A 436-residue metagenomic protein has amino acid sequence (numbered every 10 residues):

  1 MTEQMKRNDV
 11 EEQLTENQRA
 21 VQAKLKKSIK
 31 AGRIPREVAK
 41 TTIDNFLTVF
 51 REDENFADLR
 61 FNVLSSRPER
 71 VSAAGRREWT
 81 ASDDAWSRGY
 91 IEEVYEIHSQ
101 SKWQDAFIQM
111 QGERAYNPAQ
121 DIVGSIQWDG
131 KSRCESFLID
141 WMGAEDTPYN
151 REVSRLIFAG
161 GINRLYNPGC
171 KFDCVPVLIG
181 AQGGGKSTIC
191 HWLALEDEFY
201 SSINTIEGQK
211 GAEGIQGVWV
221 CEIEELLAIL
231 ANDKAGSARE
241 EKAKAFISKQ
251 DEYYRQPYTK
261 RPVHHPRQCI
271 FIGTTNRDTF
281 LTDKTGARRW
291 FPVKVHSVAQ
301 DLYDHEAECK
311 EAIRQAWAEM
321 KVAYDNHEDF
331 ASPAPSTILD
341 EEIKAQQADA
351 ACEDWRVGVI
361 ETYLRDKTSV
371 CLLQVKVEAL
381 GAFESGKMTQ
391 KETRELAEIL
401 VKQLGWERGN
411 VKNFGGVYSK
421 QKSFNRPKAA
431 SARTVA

Functional and structural regions predicted by a protein language model:
M1-R133, P148-E152, G386-K387, K391 (+2 more regions): N-terminal nucleic-acid engagement/recognition segments and initiation subdomains in replication, restriction
N62, E92-E96, I139-G143, A194-L195 (+2 more regions): Glycine-centered secondary-structure boundary/capping sites
A85-G89, D140-A144, Q182-C190, A231-E241 (+1 more regions): Generic detector of short, locally flexible boundary/turn motifs and exposed helical patches
S87-Y90, A119, C134, G185 (+3 more regions): Generic structural signal for hydrophobic residues
V94, S101-N117, K171-C174, E198-N204 (+4 more regions): Feature primarily recognizes SF3-like P-loop helicase cores of small DNA viruses
F107-G217, L373, L380: P-loop NTPase catalytic core of nucleic-acid-dependent motor ATPases
